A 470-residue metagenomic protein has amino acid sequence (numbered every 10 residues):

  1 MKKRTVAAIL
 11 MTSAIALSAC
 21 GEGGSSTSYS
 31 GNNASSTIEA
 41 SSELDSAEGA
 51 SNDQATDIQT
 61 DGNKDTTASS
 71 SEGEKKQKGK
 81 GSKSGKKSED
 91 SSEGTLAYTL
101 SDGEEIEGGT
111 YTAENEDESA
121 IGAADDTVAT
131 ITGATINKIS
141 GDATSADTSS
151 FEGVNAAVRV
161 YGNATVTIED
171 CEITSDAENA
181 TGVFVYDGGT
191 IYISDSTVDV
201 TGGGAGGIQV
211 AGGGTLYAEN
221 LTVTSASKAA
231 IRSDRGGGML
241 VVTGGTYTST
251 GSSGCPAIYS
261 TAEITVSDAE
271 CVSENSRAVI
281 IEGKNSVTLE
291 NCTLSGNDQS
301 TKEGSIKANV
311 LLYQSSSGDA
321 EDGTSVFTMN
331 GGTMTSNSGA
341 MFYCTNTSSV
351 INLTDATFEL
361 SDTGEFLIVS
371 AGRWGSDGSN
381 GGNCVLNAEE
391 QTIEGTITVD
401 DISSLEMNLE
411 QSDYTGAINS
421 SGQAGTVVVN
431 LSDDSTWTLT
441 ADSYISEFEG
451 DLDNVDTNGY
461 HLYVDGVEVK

Functional and structural regions predicted by a protein language model:
M1-L10: Bacterial Sec-dependent N-terminal signal peptides
A16-A19: C-terminal motif of bacterial Sec signal peptides marking the signal peptidase cleavage site
G21-G24: Bacterial signal peptide processing site
S26-E93: Extracellular/periplasmic low-complexity linear segments
G81, G85-A143, L462-V464, V469-K470: N-terminal segments that cap or nucleate solenoid repeat domains
S88-T95, N115-G122, S145-R159, A177-F184 (+9 more regions): Extracellular beta-strand/beta-solenoid scaffold signature
E104-G108, V128-A134, T165-D170, T190-S196 (+11 more regions): All-beta strand scaffolds that present successive hydrophobic residues in beta-strands
T396-K470: Extracellular beta-strand/loop-rich repeat segments of large surface/secreted proteins
